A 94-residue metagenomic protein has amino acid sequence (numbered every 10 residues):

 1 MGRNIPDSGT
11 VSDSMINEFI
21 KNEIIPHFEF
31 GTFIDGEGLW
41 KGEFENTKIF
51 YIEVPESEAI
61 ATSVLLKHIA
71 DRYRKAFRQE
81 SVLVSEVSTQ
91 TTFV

Functional and structural regions predicted by a protein language model:
M1-D13: Terminal, regulation- and interaction-focused segments at domain boundaries
I5, L39, Q90: Surface-exposed, flexible loop/turn segments at secondary-structure boundaries
V11-I16, E23, V54-I60: Catalytic phosphate/metal-binding cores of nucleic-acid and nucleotide-processing enzymes, i.e., regions that mediate
S12-D13, F28-T32, A61-V64: A short linear-motif detector with a strong N-terminal bias
S14-E18, K67-H68: Short intrinsically disordered coil segments
F19-H27, R72, A76: Generic non-transmembrane alpha-helical segments
P26-E56: Short, intrinsically disordered low-complexity segments
F44-V94: Helix-rich interaction surfaces within compact, conserved domain-sized segments that mediate assembly or partner
